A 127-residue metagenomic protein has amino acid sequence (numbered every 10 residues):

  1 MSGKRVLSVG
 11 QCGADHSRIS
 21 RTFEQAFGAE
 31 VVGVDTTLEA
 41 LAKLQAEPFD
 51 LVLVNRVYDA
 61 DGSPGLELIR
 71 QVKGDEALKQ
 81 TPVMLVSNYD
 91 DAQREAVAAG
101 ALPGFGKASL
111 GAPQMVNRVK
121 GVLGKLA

Functional and structural regions predicted by a protein language model:
G3-A14, I19-F23, V52: Conserved acidic segment of CheY-like receiver
D35-L51, V57: Acidic, metal-coordinating helix/loop segments flanking the phosphotransfer/catalytic sites of two-component signaling
Q45-E47, K73-K79, A99: Conserved phosphotransfer cores of two-component systems
L53-V72: Conserved phosphotransfer microenvironments
P64-E67, N88-F105, S109: Alpha4 helix (beta4-alpha4-beta5 surface) of REC/receiver domains from two-component response regulators
K79-D90: A short, hydrophobic beta-strand element within the central beta-sheet of small alpha/beta folds
S109-V119: C-terminal output helix
K120-A127: The C-terminal output helix
